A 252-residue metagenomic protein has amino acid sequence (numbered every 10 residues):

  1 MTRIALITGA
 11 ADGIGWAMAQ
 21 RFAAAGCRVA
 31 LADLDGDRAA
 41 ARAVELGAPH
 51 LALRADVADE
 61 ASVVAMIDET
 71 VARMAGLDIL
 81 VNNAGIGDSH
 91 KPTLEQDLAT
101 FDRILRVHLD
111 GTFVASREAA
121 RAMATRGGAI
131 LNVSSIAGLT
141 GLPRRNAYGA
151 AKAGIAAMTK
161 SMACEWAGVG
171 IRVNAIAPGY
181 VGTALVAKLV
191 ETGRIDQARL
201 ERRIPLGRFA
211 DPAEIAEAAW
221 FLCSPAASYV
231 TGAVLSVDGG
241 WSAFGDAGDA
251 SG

Functional and structural regions predicted by a protein language model:
M1-A30, M162: Canonical Rossmann dinucleotide-binding motif of NAD(H)/NADP(H)-dependent dehydrogenases/reductases, specifically
G36-D37, A55-A65, L98, A213-E214: The beta1-alpha1 cofactor-binding region of Rossmann-like NAD(H)/NADP(H)-dependent oxidoreductases
H90, T231-G252: Short C-terminal tail/terminal secondary-structure segment of NAD(P)H-dependent dehydrogenase/reductase domains
K91-T93, D97-L105, L200: Substrate-binding pocket helix/loop in short-chain dehydrogenase/reductase
S116, A151, T159: Active-site helix of classical SDR
R121, C164-G168, S228: Alpha-helical segment proximal to the catalytic Tyr-Lys
S135: Residue(s) in the substrate-gating loop at a strand-loop-helix junction that position the organic substrate next
